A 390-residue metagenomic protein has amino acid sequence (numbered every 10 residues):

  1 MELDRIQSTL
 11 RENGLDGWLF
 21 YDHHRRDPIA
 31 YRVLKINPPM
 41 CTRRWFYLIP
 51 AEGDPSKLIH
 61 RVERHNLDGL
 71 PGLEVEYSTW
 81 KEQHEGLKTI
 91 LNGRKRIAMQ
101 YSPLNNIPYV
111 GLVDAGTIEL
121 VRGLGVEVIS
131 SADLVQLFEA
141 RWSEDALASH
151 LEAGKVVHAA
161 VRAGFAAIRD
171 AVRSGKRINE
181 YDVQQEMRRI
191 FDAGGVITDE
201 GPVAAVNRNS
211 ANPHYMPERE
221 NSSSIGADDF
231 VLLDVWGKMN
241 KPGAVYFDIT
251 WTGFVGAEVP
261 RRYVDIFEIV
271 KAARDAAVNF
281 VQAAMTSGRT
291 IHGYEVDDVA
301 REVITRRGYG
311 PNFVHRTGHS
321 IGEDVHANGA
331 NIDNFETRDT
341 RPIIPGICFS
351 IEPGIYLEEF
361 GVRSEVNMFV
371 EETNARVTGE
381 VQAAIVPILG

Functional and structural regions predicted by a protein language model:
M1-G390: Active-site neighborhoods and metal-handling regions in enzymes and metal-associated proteins
